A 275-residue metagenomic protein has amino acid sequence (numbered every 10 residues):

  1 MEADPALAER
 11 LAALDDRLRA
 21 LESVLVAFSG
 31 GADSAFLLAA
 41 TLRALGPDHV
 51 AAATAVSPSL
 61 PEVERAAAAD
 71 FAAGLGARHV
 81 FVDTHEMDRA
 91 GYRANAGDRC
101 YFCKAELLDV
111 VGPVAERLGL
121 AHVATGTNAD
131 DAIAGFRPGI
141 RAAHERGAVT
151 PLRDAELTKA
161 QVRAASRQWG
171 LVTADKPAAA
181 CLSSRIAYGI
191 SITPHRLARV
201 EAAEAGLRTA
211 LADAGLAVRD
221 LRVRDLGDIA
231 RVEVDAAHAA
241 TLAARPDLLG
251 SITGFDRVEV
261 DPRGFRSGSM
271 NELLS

Functional and structural regions predicted by a protein language model:
M1-Q168, A230, P246-F255, V260 (+2 more regions): ATP-dependent adenylation/nucleotidyltransferase module used to activate substrates
V50, V223-A236: Short, aliphatic-rich beta-strand segments
S57, A237-H238: Short, glycine/serine-rich, charged loops/turns that create anion-binding and catalytic segments at active sites
L60-E62, T241, G268: Short, charged/polar "capping" segments at the starts of alpha-helices and the immediately preceding loops
R153-K159, R163-G215, D220: Mid-to-C-terminal catalytic subdomains of enzymes that bind/position adenosyl phosphate moieties or nucleic-acid
A178-S191, L226, R231, F265-M270: Flexible glycine/acidic-rich beta-alpha junction loops that bind and position SAM and/or redox cofactors in anaerobic
L216-D225, D261: C-terminal boundary motif of the adenylate-forming
H238-D247: Short, conserved charged micro-motifs
